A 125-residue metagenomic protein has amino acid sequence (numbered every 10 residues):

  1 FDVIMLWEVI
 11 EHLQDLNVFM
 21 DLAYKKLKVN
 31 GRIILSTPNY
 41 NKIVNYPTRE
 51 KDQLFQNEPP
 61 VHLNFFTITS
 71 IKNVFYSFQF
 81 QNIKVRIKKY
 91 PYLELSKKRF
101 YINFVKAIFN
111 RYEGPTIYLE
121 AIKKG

Functional and structural regions predicted by a protein language model:
F1-T48, L63-S77, P115-K124: Conserved SAM-binding loop
F1-W7, F55, Y101-F109: Short, structured secondary-structure boundary patches
V9, N39-K42, Q56, Y92-R99: Short linear motifs at secondary-structure transitions and domain/linker junctions
E11, L54-F66, Y92, I108-F109: Short, contiguous acidic/charged loop-to-helix segments that flank catalytic cores in large enzymes
Q14, Q53-Q56, Q79-Q81: Residue-identity detector for glutamine
T48-E50, I83-G125: A C-terminal cap/extension of S-adenosyl-L-methionine-dependent methyltransferases that defines the acceptor-substrate
I68-Y92: Substrate-binding/catalytic lobe of Class I Rossmann-like enzymes that use SAM or dcSAM, i.e., the mid-to-C-terminal
